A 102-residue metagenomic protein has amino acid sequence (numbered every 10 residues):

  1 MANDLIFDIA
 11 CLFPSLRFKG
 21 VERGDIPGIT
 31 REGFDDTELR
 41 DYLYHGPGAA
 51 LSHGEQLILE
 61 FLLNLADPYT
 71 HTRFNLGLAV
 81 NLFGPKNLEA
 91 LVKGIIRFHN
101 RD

Functional and structural regions predicted by a protein language model:
M1-L51, Q56-L63, D67-D102: Extended, charge-biased low-complexity segments that typically form long amphipathic alpha-helices/coiled-coils
